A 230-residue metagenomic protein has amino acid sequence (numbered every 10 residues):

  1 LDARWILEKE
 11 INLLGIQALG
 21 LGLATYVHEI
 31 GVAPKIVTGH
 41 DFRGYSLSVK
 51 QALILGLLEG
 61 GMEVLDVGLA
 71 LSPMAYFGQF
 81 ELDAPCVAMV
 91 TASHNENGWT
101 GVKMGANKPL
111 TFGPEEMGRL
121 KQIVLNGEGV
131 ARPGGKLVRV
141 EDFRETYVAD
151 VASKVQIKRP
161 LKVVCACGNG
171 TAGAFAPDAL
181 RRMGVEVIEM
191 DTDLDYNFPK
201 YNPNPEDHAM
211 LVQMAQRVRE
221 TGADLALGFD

Functional and structural regions predicted by a protein language model:
L1-L55, E59-G60, L137-V163: An N-terminal, well-structured beta->alpha segment
R4-L13, Y26, R43, S72 (+3 more regions): Short, electropositive, low-hydrophobicity segments enriched in small/polar residues
I16, S46-K50, G98, G113-P114 (+1 more regions): Alpha-helix N-cap/helix-start motif
L23, L82, V124-G127: Alpha-helix boundary/capping residues
T25, V32-W99, D178-D230: N-terminal small/polar loop signature for handling phosphorylated ligands or for N-terminal nucleophile
T100-A223: Gly/Ser/Thr-enriched, mixed-charge loops and adjacent short helices that form phosphate/oxyanion-binding elements
